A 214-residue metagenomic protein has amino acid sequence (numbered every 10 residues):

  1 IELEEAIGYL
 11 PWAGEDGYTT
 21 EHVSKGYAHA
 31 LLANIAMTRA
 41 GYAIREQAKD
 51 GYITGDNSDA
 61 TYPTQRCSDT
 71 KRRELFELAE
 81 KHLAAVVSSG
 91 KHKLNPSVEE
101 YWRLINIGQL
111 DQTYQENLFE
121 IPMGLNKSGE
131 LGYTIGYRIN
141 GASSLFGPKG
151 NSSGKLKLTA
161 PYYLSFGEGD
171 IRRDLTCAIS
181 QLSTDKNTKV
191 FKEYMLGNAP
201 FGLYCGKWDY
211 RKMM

Functional and structural regions predicted by a protein language model:
I1-G136: Structured, solvent-exposed acidic/aromatic patches
H82, H92-M214: Elongated scaffold/linker segments in the mid-to-C-terminal portions of large proteins
